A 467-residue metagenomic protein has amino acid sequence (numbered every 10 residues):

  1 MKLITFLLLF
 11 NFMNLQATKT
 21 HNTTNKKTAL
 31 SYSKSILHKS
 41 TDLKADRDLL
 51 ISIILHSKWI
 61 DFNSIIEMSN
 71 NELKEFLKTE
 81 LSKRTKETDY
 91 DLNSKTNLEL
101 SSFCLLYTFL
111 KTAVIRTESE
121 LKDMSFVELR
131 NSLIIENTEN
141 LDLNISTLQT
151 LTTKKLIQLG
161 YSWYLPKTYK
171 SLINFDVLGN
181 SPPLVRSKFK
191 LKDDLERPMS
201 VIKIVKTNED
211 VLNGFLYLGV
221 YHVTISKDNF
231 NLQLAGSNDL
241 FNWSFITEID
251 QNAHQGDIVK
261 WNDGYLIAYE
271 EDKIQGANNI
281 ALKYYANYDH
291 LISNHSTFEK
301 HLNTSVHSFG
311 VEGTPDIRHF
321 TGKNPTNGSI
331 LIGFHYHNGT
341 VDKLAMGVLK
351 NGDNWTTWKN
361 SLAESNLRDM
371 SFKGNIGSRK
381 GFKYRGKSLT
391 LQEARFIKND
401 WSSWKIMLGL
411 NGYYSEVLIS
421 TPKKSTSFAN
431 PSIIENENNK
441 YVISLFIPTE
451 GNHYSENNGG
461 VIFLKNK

Functional and structural regions predicted by a protein language model:
M1-T20: Classical Sec-dependent N-terminal signal peptides that target proteins to the secretory pathway
L8, F12-N14, S64, L105 (+1 more regions): Generic detector of N-terminal low-structure segments
A17, T153-H254, V259-G313, R318-K373 (+2 more regions): Beta-rich carbohydrate-recognition and catalytic domains
T20-H21, K26, L30-H38, L43 (+4 more regions): Extended non-catalytic scaffold regions that mediate assembly and binding in large macromolecular machines
I376: Donor nucleotide-activated moiety binding/catalytic core segment of transferases that use nucleotide-activated donors
P431: Hydrophobic/aromatic beta-strand elements that line small-molecule binding cavities or substrate pockets in beta-rich
